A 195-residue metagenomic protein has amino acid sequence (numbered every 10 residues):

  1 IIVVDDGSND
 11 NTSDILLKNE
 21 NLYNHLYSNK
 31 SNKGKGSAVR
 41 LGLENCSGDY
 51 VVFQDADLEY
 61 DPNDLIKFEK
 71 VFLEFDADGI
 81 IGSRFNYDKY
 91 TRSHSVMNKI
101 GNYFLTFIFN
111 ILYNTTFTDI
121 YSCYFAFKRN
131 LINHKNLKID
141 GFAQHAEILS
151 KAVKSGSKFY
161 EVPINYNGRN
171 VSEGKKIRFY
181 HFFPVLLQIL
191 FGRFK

Functional and structural regions predicted by a protein language model:
I1-S8, Y27-N29: Short beta-strand/loop segment that forms part of the nucleotide-sugar
D5-D14, L58: A conserved acidic beta->alpha catalytic loop
D14-L17, R40, I66, S150: Active-site phosphate/pyrophosphate- and oxyanion-stabilizing loops and adjacent acidic/basic residues in soluble
K18-Y23: Short, conserved SAM-binding/catalytic segment of Class I S-adenosyl-L-methionine-dependent methyltransferases
H25, N29-N45, Y50, P62-F142 (+1 more regions): Acceptor/aglycone-binding surface of glycosyltransferases and processive sugar-polymer synthases
D49-D57: Short beta-strand-to-loop acidic/aromatic patch adjacent to the donor-nucleotide binding site
T115-T116, L137-D140, L149-N167: Catalytic donor-sugar/metal-binding loop of nucleotide-sugar-dependent glycosyltransferases
